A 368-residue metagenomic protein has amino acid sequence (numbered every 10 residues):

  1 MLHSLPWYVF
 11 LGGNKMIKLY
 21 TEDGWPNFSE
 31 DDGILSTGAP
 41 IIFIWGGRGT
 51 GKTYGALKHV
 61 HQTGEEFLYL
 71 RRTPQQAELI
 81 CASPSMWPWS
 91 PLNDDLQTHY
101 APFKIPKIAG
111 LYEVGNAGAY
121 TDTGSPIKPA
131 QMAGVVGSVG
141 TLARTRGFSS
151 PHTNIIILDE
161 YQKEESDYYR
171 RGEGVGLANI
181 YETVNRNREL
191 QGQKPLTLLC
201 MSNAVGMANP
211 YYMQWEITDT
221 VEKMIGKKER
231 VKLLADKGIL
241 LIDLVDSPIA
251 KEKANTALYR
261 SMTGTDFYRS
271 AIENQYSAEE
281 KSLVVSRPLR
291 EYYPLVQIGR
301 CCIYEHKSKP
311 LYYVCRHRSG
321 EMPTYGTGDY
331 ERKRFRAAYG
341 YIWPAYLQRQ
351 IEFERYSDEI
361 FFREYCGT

Functional and structural regions predicted by a protein language model:
M1-V9: Positively charged N-terminal leader segments that act as targeting/secretion signals
V9-G13, I17-T368: Phosphate/NTP-binding elements of NTP-utilizing enzymes
